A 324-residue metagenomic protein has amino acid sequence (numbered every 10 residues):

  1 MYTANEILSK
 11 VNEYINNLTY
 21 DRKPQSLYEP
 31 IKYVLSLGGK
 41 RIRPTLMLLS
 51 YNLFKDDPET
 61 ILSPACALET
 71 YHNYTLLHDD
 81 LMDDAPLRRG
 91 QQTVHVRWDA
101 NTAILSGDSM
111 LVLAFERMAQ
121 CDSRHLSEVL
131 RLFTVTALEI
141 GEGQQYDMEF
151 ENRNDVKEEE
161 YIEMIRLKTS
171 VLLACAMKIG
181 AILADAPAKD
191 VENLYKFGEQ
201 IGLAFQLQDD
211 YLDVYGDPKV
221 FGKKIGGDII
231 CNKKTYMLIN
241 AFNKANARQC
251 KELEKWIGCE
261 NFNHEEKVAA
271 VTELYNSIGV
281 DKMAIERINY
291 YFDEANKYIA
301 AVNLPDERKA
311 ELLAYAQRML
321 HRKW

Functional and structural regions predicted by a protein language model:
M1-W324: All-alpha prenyltransferase/terpene-synthase fold signal
